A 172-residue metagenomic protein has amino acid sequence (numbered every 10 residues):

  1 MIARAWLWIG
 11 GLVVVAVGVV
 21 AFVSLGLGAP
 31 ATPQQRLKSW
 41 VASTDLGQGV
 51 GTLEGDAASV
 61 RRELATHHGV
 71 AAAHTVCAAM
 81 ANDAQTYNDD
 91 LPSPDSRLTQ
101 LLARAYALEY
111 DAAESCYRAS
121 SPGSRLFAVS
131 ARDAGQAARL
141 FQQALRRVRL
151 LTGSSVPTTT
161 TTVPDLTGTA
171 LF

Functional and structural regions predicted by a protein language model:
M1-I2, L25-G28, L166, L171-F172: Short, aromatic- and cysteine-enriched interfacial helices/patches that mediate contacts at lipid membranes
M1-V15: N-terminal export and membrane-targeting signals
L7, G18-K38: C-terminal region of N-terminal signal peptides and the immediate post-cleavage residues of exported proteins
L12, A16-V20, T159, L166: Compositionally biased, intrinsically disordered low-complexity segments
T32-F172: Alpha-helical segments in soluble extracytoplasmic regions
